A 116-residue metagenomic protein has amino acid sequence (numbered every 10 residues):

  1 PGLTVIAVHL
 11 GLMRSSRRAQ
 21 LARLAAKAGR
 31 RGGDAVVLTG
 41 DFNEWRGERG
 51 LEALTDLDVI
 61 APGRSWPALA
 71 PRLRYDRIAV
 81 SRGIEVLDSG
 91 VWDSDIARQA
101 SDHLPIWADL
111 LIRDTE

Functional and structural regions predicted by a protein language model:
P1-E116: Active-site regions of metal-assisted phosphoester/phosphodiester hydrolases, unifying DNase/endonuclease modules
